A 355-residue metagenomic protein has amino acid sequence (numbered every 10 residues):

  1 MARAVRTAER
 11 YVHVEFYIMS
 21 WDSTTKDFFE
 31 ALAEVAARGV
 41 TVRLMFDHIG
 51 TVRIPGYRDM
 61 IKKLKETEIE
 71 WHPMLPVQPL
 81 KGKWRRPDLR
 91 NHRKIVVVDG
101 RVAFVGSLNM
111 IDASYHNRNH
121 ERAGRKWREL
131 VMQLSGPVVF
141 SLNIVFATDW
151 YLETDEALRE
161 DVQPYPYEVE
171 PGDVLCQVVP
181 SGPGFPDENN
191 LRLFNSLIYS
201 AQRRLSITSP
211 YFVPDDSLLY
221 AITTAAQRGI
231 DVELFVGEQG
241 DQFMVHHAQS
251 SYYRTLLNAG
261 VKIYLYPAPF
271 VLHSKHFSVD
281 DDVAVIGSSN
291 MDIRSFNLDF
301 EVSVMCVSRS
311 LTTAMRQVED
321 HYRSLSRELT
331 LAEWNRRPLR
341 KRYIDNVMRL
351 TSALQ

Functional and structural regions predicted by a protein language model:
M1-Q355: Charged, low-complexity intrinsically disordered terminal segments
